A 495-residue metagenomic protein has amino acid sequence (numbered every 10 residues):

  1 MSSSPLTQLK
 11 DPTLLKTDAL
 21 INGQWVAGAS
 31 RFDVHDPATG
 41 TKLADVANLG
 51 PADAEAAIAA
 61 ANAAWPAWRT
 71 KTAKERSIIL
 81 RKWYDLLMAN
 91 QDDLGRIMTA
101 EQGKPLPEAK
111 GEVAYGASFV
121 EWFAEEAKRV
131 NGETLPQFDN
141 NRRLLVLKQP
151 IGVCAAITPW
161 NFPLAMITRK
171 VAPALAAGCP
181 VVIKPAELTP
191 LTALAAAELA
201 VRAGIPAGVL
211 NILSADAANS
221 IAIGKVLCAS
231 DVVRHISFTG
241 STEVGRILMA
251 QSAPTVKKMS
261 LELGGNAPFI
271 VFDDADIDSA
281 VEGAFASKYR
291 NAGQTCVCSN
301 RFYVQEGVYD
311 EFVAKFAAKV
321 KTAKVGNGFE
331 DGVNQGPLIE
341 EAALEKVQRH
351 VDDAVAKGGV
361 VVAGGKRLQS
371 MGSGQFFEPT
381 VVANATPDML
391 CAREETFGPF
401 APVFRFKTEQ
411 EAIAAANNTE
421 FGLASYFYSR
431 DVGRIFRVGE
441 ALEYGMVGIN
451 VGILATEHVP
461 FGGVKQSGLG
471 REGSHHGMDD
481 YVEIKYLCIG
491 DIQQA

Functional and structural regions predicted by a protein language model:
M1-T39: Hydrophobic face of amphipathic alpha-helices that form TPR/SEL1-like repeat modules and related alpha-solenoid
T39-D45, V233, I270, K324-V325 (+3 more regions): Conserved C-terminal structural/oligomerization subdomain of aldehyde/semialdehyde dehydrogenase
G40, R76, M98, V120 (+10 more regions): Residue-level signal for inorganic ion chemistry
T41-V130, N140-N141: Glycine-rich loop-to-alpha-helix module at the N-terminal edge of alpha/beta enzyme cores
L43-L49, A64-T70, A156, F269-F272 (+5 more regions): Short, well-ordered beta-strand elements within core beta-sheets of diverse protein domains
G132-S279, F406: Rossmann-like NAD(P) dinucleotide-binding subdomain of oxidoreductase/dehydrogenase enzymes
P180-V182, V361, M446: A short hydrophobic/small-residue beta-strand
E243-T386, I449, Q494-A495: ALDH superfamily catalytic-core signature
